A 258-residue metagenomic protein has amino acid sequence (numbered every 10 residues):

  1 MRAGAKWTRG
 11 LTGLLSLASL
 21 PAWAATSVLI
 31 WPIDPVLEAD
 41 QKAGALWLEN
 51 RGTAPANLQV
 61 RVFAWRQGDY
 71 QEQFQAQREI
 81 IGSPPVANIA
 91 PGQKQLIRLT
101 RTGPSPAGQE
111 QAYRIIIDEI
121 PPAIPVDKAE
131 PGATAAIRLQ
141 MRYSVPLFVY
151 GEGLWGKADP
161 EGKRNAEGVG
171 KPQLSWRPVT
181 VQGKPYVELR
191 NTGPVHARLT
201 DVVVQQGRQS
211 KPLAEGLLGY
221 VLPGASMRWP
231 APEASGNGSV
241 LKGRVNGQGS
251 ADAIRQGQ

Functional and structural regions predicted by a protein language model:
M1-L14: Bacterial N-terminal signal peptides that target proteins for export
S19-P21: N-terminal signal peptide c-region/cleavage motif recognized by signal peptidases
A25-R51, R164-K184: Beta-sheet-dominated interaction scaffolds and their linkers
L48-G52, E188-G193: Asparagine-centered strand-capping/turn motif at beta-strand->loop junctions
A54-V62, A197-V202: Short, hydrophobic/aromatic beta-strand segments
W65-A76, D201-G207: Short, basic/aromatic beta-hairpin or loop at an interaction surface
E72-S105, R208-N237: Intrinsically disordered, low-complexity Pro/Gly/Ser/Thr-rich segments with frequent PxxP/GP/PP motifs and embedded
T102-E161, G236-Q258: Terminal connector regions
